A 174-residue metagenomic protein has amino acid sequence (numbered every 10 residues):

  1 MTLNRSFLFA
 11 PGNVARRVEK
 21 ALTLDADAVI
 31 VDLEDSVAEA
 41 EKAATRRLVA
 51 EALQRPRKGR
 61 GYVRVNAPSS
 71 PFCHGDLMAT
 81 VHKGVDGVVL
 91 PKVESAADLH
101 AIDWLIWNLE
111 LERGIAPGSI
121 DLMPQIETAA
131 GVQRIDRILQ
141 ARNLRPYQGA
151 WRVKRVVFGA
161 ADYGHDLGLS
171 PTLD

Functional and structural regions predicted by a protein language model:
M1-D174: Conserved alpha/beta-domain cores
